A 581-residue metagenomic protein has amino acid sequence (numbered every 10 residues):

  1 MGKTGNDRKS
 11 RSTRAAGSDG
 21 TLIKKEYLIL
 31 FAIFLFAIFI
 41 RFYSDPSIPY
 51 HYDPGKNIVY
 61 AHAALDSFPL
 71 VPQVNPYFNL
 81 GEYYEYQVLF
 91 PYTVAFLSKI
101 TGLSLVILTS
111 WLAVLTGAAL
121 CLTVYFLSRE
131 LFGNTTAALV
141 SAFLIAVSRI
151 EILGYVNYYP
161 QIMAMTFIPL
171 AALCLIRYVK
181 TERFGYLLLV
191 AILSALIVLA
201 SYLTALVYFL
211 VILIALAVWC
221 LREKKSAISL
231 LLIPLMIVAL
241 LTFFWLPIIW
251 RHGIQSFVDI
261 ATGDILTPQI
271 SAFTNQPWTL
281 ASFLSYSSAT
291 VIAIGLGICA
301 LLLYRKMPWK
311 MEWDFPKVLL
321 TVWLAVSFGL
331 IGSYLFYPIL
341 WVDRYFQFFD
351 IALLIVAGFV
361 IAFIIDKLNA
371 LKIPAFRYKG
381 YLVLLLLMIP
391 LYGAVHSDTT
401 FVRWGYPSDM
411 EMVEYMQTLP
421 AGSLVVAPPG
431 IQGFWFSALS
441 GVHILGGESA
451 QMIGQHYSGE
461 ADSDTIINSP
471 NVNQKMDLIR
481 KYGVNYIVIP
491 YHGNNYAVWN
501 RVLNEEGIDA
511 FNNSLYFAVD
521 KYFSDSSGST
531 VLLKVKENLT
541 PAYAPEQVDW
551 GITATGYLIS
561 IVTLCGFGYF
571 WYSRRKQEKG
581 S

Functional and structural regions predicted by a protein language model:
G5-R8, A63, A119-L122, L131 (+6 more regions): Extracytoplasmic
T21-K24, E182, R222-L232, L296-F328 (+5 more regions): Membrane-interface helix-loop-helix junctions at transmembrane boundaries of multi-pass membrane enzymes, predominantly
I23, Y27, F31-P169, F401-G405 (+2 more regions): Active-site lumenal/periplasmic loops and adjacent helix-entry segments of GT-C-fold, multi-pass membrane
F39, A146-I150, S194-L199, V238-F244 (+2 more regions): Aromatic-anchored segments of alpha-helical transmembrane domains
D53, Y159, L196-M307, I339-L340 (+1 more regions): Transmembrane catalytic cores of multi-pass membrane glycosyltransferases and polysaccharide-assembly enzymes
Q161, P338-L368: Hydrophobic/aromatic-rich transmembrane helices and adjacent perimembrane loops
P169-Y186: Membrane-interface transmembrane helices that cradle and orient dolichyl/undecaprenyl
A215-L216, G297-K306, F359-F363, I561-K576: Alpha-helical transmembrane segments
